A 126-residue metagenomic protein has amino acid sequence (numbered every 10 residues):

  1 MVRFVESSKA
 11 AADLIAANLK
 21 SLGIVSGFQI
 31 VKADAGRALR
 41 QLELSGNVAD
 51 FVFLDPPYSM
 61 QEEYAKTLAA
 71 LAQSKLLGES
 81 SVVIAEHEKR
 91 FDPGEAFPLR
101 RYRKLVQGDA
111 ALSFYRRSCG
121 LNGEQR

Functional and structural regions predicted by a protein language model:
M1-R126: Class I S-adenosyl-L-methionine-dependent methyltransferase catalytic core
